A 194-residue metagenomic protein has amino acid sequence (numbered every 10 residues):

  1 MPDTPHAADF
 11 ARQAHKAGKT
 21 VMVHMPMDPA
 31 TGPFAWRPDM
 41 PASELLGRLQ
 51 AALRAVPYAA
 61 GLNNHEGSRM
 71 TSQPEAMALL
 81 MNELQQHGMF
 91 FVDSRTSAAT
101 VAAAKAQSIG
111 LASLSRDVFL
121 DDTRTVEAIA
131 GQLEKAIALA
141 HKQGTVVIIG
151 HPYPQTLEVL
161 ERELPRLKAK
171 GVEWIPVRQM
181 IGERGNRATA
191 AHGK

Functional and structural regions predicted by a protein language model:
M1-K194: Catalytic-site microenvironment of enzymes that process N-acetyl-hexosamine-containing cell-wall polysaccharides
